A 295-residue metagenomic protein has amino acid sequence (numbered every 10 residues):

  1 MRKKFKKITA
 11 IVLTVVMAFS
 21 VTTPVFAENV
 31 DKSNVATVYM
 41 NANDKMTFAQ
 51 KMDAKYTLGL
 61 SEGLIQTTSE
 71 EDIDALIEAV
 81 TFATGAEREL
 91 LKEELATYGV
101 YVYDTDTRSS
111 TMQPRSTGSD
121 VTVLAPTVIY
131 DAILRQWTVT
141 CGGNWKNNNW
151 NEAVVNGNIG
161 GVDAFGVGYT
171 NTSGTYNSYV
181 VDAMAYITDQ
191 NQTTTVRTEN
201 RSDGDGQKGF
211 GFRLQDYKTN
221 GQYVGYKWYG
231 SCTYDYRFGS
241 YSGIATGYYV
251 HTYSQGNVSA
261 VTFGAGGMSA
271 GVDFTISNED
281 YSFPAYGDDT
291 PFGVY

Functional and structural regions predicted by a protein language model:
R2-V12: Bacterial N-terminal signal peptides that target proteins for export
V12-S20: Bacterial N-terminal signal peptides
F19-T37: Sec-dependent signal peptide cleavage junction
S33, V38-Y39, K45, T57 (+1 more regions): Long, low-complexity intrinsically disordered regions
M40-N41, D131: Acidic surface patches and DE-rich sequence motifs
Q50-G63, I73-E94, G99, Y103: N-terminal amphipathic/basic membrane-interacting segments and domains, especially the gasdermin N-terminal
R108-Y295: Mature secreted bioactive peptide module from preproproteins
